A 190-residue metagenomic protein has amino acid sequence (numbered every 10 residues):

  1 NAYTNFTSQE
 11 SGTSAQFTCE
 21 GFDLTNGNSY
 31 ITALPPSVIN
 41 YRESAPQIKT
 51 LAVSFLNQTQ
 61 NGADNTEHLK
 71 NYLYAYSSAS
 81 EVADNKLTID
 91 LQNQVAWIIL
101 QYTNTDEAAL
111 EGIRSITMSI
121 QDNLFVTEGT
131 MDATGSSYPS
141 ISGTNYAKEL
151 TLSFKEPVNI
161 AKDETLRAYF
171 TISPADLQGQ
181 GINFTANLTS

Functional and structural regions predicted by a protein language model:
N1, Q121-F125, T189: Change "in extracellular beta-sheet-rich domains … of secreted and cell-surface proteins" to "in beta-sheet-rich domains
N1-E111, A161-L166: Short, low-hydrophobicity acidic/polar segments
Y3, G112-M118, G181-N183: Short, well-ordered strand-loop elements centered on a beta-strand within folded domains, enriched for acidic residues
T25-S29, L177-N183: Extracellular Ig-like/FN3 beta-sandwich strand-entry sites
L34, A186-L188: Conserved structural position at the C-terminal beta-strand of extracellular beta-sandwich adhesion modules
E81-K86, D90-E164: Short helix-loop boundary/capping segments
D163-L177: Low-complexity, intrinsically disordered segments enriched in Ser/Thr together with acidic residues
